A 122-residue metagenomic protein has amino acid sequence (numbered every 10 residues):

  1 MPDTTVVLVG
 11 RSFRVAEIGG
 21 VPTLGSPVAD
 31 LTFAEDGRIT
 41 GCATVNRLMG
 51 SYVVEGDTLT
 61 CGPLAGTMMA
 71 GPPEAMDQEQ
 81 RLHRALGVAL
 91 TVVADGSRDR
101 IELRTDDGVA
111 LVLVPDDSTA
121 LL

Functional and structural regions predicted by a protein language model:
M1-L122: Lipid interaction determinants
